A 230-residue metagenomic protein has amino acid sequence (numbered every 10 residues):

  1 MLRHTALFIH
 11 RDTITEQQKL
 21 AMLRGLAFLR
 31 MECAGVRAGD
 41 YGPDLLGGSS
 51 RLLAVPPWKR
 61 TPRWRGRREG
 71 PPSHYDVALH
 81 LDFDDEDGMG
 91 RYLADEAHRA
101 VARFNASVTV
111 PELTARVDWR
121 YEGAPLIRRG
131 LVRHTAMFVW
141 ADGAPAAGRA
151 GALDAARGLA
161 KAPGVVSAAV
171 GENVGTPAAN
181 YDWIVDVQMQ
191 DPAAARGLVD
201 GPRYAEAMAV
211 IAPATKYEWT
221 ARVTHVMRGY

Functional and structural regions predicted by a protein language model:
M1-V77, D84-A94, R99, V110-E206 (+1 more regions): Short S/T/G/P-rich N-terminal loop/turn motif that feeds into the first structured element of a domain
A106: A small-molecule sensor/coupling module
